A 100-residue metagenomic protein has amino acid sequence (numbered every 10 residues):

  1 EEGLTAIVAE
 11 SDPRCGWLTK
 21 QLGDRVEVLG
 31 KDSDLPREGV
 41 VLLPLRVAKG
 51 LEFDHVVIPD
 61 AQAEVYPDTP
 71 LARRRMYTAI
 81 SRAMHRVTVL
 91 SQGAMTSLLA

Functional and structural regions predicted by a protein language model:
E1-T88, Q92-G93, S97-A100: Core RecA-like ATPase module of SF1/SF2 helicases and allied nucleic-acid translocases
